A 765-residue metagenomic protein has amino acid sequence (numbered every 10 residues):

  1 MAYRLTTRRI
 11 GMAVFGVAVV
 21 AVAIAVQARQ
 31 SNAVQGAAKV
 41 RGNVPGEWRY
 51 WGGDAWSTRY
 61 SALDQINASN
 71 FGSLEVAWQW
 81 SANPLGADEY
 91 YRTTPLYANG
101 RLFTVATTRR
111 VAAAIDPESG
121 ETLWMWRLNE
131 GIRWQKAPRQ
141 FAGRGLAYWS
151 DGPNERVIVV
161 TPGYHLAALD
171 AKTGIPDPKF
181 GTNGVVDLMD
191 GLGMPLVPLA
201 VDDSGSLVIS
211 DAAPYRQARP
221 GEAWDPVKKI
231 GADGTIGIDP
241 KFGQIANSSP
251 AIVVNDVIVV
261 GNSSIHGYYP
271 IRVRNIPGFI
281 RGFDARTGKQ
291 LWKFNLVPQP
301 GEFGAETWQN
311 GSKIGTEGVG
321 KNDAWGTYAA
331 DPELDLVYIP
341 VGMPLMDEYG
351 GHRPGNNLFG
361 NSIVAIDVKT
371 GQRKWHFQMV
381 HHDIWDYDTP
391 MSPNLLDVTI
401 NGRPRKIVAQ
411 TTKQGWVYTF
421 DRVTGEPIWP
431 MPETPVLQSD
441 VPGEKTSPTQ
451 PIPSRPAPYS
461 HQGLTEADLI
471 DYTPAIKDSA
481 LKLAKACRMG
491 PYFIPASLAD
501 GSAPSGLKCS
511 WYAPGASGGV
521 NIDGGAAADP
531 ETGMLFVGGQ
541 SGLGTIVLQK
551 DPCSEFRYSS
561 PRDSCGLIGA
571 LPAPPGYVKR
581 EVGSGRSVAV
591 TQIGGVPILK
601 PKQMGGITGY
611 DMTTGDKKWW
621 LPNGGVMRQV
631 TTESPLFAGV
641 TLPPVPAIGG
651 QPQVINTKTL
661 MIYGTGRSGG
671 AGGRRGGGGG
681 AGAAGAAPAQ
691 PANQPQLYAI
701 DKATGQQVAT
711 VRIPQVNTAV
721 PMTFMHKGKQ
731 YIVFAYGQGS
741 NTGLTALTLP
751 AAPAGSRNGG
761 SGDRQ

Functional and structural regions predicted by a protein language model:
M1-T7: N-terminal secretory signal peptides that target proteins for export/translocation
A13-A23: Bacterial N-terminal signal peptides
V26-Q65, P448-D478, R674-A683, A754-Q765: N-terminal pre-domain segments of enzymes
P45-W48, A55-W56, A82-P84, Y97-A98 (+3 more regions): Acidic, proline/glycine-rich low-complexity intrinsically disordered segments
W48-G52, D88-V111, A137-H165, D202 (+14 more regions): Repeat-blade elements of multi-bladed beta-propeller folds
S61-F103, L507-G518: Asp/Glu-centered strand-loop micro-motifs enriched in Gly/Pro and often flanked by an aromatic residue
N70-N83, A112-K136, L166-K241, V273 (+11 more regions): Extracytoplasmic/lumenal domain signature
A329, Q450, S454-G542, C553 (+1 more regions): Long, low-complexity segments enriched in small/aliphatic residues
